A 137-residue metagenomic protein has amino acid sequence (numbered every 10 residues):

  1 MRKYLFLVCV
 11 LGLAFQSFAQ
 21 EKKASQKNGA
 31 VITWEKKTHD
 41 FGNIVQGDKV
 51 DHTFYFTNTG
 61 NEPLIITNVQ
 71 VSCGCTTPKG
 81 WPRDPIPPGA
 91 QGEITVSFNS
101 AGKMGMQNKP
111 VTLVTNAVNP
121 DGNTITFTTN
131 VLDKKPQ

Functional and structural regions predicted by a protein language model:
M1-Y4, Q20: Positively charged n-region of N-terminal signal peptides that target proteins for export
Y4-L13: Sec-dependent N-terminal signal peptides
F15-A19: Sec/Tat signal peptide C-region and signal peptidase I cleavage site
Q20-D48, Y55, V118-Q137: Long, low-complexity ectodomains and other extracytoplasmic segments of secretory-pathway proteins
G47-T53, K103-P110: Short, solvent-exposed loop/turn segments enriched in Ser/Thr/Gly
F56-G60: Asparagine-centered strand-capping/turn motif at beta-strand->loop junctions
N61-E93: Surface-exposed binding patches on compact interaction domains or structured appendages
N99-G105, N116: Short, surface-exposed loop/turn segments at beta-strand-coil junctions that are enriched for proline with nearby
